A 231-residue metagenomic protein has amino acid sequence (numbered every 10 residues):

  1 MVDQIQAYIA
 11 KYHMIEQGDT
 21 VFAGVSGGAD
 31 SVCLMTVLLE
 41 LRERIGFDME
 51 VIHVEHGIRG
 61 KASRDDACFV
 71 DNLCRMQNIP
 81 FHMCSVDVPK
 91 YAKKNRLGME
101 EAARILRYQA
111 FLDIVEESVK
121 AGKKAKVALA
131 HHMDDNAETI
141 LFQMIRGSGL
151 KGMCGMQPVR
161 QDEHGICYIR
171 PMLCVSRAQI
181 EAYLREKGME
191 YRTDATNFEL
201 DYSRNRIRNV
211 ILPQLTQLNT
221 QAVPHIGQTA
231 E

Functional and structural regions predicted by a protein language model:
M1-V25, A29-V210: Core alpha/beta nucleotide-donor-binding catalytic domains of modification enzymes
D162, D201-E231: ATP/NTP-dependent adenylation/nucleotidyl-transfer catalytic domains that generate, transfer, or process NMP-activated
